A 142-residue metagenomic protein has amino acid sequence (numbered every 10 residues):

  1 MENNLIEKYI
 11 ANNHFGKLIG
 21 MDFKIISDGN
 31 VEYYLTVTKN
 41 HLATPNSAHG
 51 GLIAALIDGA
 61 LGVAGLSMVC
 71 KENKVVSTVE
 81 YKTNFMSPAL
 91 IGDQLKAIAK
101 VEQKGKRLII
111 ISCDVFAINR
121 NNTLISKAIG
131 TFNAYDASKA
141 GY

Functional and structural regions predicted by a protein language model:
M1-F15: Extreme N-terminal tail/first-helix region
K17-I19, G29-V31, V75-Y81, D93-L95 (+2 more regions): A generic structural signal for short beta-strands and their flanking turns/coil linkers
L18-A48: Catalytic strand-loop segment that frames the active site of acyl-thioester-processing enzymes
L35-V37, F85, A134: Hydrophobic residues in beta-strands and at strand termini
T38-L42, G59-V63, I91: Short, charged/polar surface micro-motifs in flexible loops or helix N-caps
P45-G62, T78: Compact, glycine-rich, soluble single-domain proteins
A64-K96, V101: Hydrophobic beta-strand-centered segment that forms part of the acyl-chain substrate-binding groove
L90-I91, K100-Y142: HotDog/MaoC-like acyl-thioester-processing domains
